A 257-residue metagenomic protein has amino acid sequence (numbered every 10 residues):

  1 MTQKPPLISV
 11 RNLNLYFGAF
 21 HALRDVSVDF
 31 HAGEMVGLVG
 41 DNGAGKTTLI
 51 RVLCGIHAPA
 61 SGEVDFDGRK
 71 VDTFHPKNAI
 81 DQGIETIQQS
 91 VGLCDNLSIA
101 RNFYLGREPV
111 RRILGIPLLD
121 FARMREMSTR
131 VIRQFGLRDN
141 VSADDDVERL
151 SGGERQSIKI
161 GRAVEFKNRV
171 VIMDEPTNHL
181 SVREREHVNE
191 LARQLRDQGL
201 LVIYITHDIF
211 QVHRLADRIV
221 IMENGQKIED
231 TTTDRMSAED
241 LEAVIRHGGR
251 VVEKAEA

Functional and structural regions predicted by a protein language model:
Q3-S9, L13-A257: Glycine-rich phosphate-binding loops of nucleotide-dependent enzymes
